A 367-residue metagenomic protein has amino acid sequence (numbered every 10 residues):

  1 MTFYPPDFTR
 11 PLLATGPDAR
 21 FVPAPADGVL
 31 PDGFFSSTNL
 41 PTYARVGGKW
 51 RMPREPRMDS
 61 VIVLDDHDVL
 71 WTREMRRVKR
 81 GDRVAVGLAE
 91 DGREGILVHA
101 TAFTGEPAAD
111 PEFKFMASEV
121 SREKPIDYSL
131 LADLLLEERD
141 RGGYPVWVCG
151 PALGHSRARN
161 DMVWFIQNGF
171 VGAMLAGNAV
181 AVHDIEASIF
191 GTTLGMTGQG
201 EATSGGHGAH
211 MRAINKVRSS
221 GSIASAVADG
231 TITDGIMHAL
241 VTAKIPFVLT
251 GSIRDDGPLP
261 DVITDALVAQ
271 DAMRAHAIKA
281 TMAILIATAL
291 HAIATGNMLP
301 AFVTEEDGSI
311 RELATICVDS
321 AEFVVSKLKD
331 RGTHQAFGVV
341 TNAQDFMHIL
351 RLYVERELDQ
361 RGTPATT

Functional and structural regions predicted by a protein language model:
M1-L70, E74-K79: Long terminal accessory regions outside catalytic cores
K79-G87: Loop/turn positions that initiate beta-strands
E90-D91, C149-S156, A179-V182, D255 (+1 more regions): Gly/Ser/Thr-rich loops at beta-strand to alpha-helix junctions that form or flank small-molecule/cofactor-binding
I96-A100, R157-D161, D184-F190, L259-V262 (+2 more regions): Short acidic, glycine/serine/threonine-rich loops at helix termini
T104-E119, R141, I214-S220: Gly-rich Lys/Arg/Thr-decorated short loops/hinges at beta-loop-alpha junctions or inter-strand turns that position
S129-P145, L240, A275-A280: Glycine-rich phosphate/diphosphate-binding loops that line cofactor/substrate pockets in enzymes
I166, V171-K216, L285: Active-site histidine-anchored catalytic micro-motif
T197-G198, T203-F247, S252-A283, T288-T367: C-terminal functional extensions of proteins
